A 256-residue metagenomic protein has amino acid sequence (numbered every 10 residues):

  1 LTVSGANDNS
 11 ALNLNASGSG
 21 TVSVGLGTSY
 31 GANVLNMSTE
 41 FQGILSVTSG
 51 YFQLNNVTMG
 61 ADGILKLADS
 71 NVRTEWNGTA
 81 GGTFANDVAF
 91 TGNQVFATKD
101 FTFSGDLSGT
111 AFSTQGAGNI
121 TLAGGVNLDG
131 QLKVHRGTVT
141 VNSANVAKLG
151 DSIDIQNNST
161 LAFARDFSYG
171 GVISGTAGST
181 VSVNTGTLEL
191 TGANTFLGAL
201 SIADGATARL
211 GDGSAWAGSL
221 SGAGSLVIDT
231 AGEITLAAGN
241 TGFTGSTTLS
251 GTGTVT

Functional and structural regions predicted by a protein language model:
L1-T2, V24-G27, A111-G118, V183-T185: Parallel beta-helix/beta-solenoid
A6-G20, G31-F90, T102-G109, T121-T180 (+2 more regions): Surface-exposed loop/turn positions within long extracellular repeat scaffolds, especially the passenger domains
